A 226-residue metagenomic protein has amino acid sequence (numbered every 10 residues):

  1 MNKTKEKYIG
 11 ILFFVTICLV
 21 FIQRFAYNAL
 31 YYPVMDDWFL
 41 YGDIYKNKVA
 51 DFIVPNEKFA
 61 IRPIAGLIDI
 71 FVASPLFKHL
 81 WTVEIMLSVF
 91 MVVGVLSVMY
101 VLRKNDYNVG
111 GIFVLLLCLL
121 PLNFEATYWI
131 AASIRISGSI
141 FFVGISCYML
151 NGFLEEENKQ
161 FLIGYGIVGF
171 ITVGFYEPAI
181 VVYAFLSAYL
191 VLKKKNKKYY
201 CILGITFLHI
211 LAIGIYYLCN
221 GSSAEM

Functional and structural regions predicted by a protein language model:
V54-K78: Short hydrophobic/aromatic helix or loop-helix immediately within or flanking a transmembrane segment in polytopic
I68, F77, C201-M226: Membrane-lumen/periplasm interface segments of specific transmembrane helices in polyprenyl phosphate-linked
D69, A73, V83-S97, R135-F142: Transmembrane alpha-helices of multi-pass, membrane-embedded glycan-processing enzymes that use lipid-linked
L80, F113-F142, M149: Aromatic- and kink-enriched transmembrane "portal" helix at the membrane-lumen/periplasm boundary that abuts
I85-G110, I145-M149: Transmembrane-helix motifs of polytopic, lipid-linked glycan transferases
G138, V143-L162: Membrane-interface transmembrane helices that cradle and orient dolichyl/undecaprenyl
F161-S187: Membrane-interface alpha helices of multi-pass inner-membrane proteins
V181-H209: Perimembrane helix-loop-helix junctions
